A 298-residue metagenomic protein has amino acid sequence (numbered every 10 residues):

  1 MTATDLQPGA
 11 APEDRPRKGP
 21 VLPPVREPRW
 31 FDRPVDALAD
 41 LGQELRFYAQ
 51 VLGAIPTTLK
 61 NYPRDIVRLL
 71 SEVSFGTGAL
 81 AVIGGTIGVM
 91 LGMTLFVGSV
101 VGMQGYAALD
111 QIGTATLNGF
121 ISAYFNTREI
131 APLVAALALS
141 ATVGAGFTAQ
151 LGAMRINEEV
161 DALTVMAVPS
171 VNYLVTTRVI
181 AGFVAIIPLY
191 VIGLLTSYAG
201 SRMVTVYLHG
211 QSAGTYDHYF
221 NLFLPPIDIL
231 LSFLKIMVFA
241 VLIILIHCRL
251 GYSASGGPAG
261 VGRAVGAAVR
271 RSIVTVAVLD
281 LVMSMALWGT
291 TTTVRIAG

Functional and structural regions predicted by a protein language model:
P20-R68, L250-S255: Short, membrane-interfacial amphipathic segments enriched in basic
T57-V67, S71-T86, I273-V274: Membrane-interface helix starts
G78, V82, I130, V134 (+3 more regions): Selective transmembrane-helix segments that form parts of the transport pathway or gating/packing helices in multipass
L80-S99, L279-V282: Hydrophobic alpha-helical transmembrane segments of multi-pass membrane transport/permease proteins
V97-T127, L195-M237, I246-A267, T290-G298: Membrane-interfacial helix-loop-helix connectors in multipass membrane proteins
A115-D161, I246: Hydrophobic alpha-helical transmembrane segments of multi-pass membrane transport proteins
L151-T176, G257-V261: Short cytoplasmic-facing helical segments at TM-TM junctions of multi-pass membrane proteins
G251, V274, V278-R295: Membrane-helix cytosolic exit motif
